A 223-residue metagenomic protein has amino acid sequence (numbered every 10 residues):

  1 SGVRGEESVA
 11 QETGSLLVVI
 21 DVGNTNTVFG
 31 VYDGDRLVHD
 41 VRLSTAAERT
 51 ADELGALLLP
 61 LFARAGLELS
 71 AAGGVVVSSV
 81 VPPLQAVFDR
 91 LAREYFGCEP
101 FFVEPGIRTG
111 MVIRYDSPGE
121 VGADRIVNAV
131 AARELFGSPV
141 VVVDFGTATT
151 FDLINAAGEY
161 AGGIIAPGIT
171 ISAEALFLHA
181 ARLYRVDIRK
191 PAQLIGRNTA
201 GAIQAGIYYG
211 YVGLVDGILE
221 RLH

Functional and structural regions predicted by a protein language model:
S1-T13: Short, basic, low-complexity termini and linkers enriched in Ser/Thr/Gly/Pro that act as targeting/leader peptides
E12-A63, G158-Y184: Short glycine-rich, Thr/Ser-proximal phosphate-binding strand/loop in the N-terminal lobe of ATP-dependent enzymes
G14-V19, T45, R49, A175-H223: ATP-binding/phosphotransfer module of carbohydrate and carboxylate kinases, centering on a glycine-rich
L17-D21, V76, V140-D144: Short glycine-aspartate micro-motif
N26, R49, S78-Q85, A205: Glycine-rich phosphate-binding loops at beta-strand->alpha-helix junctions
L58-G74, L219-H223: Phosphate/pyrophosphate-binding loops at sites that engage ATP/ADP/AMP, CoA/4′-phosphopantetheine, polyphosphate
L69-V80, E99-F101: Short glycine-rich phosphate-binding loop at a beta-alpha junction
C98-F102, I107, M111-H179, Y209-H223: Phosphate-binding/catalytic loop of phosphoryl-transfer enzymes
